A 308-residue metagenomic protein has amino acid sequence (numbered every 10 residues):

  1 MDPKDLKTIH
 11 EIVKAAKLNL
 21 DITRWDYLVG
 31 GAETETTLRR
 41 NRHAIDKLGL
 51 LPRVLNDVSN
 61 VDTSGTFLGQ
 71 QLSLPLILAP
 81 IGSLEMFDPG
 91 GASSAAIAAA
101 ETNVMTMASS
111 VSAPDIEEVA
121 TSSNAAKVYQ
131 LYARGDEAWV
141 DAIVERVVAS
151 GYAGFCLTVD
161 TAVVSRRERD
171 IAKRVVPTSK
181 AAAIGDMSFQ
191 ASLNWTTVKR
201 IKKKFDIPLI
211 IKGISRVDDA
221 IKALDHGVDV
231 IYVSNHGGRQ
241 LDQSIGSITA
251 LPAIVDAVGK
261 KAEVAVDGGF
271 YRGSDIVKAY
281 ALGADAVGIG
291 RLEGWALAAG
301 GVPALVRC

Functional and structural regions predicted by a protein language model:
M1-D46, T249-C308: Alpha/beta catalytic cores of nucleotide-metabolism and tRNA/nucleoside-modifying enzymes
D2-L72, R167, R174-L193: An N-cap/entry alpha-helix motif that binds or orients negatively charged groups
G49, S64-T66, P75-A79, M105-S109 (+2 more regions): Short, conserved beta-strand segments within well-ordered enzyme catalytic domains that often line or immediately flank
D57-D62, S112-E118, T161: Short, glycine/charge-rich beta-strand/loop segments that flank catalytic centers and engage negatively charged groups
L72-I116: Glycine-rich active-site/cofactor-binding loop and its immediate structural neighborhood
S83, I97, E118-S122, G135-D267 (+1 more regions): Alpha/beta enzyme core
P89-G90, D242-I245, A299-G301: Short, solvent-exposed loop/turn segments at secondary-structure boundaries
A100-V140: A gly/proline- and charged-residue-enriched helix-loop-helix capping module
